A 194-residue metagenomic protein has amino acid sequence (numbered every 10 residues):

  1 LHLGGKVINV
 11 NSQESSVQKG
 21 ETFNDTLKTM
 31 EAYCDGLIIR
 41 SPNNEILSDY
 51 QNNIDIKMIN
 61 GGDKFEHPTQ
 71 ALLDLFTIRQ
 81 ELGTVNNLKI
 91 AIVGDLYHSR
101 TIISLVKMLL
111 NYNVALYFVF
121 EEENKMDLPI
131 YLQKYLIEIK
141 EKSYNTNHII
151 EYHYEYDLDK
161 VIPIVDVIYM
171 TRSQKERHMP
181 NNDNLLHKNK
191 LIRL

Functional and structural regions predicted by a protein language model:
L1, Q80-T171: Glycine-rich phosphate/diphosphate-binding loop of Rossmann-like nucleotide-binding domains
L1-R79: Phosphate/diphosphate ligand-binding glycine-rich loop within oxidoreductases
G20, L75, N147-E155, N189-L191: Short gly/ser/thr-rich secondary-structure transition/capping motifs
S41, T171-R172: Glycine-rich, N-terminal phosphate-binding loop of Rossmann-like dinucleotide-binding domains
D49-N52, I103-V106, P180-D183: Short amphipathic alpha-helical segments
I56, N113-V114, L194: A short helix->loop->beta-strand "cap" motif at the edges of active sites that frequently abuts
R172-R193: Glycine/threonine-rich flexible loop motifs
